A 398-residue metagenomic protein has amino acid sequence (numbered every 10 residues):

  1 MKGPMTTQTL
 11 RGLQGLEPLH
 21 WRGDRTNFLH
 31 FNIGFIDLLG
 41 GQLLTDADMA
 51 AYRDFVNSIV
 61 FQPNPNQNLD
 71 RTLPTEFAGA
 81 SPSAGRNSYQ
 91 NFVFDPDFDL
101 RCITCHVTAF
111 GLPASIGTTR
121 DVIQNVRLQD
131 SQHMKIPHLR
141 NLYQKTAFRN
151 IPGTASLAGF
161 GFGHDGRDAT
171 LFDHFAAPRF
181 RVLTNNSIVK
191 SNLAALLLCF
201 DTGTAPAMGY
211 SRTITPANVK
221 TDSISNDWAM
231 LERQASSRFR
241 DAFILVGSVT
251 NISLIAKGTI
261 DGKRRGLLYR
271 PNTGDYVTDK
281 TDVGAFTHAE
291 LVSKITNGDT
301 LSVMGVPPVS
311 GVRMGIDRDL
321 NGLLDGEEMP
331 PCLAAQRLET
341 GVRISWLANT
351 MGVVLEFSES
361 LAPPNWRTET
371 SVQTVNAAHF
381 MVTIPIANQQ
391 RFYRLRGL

Functional and structural regions predicted by a protein language model:
M1-M329: Periplasmic c-type cytochrome electron-transfer domains
T300, G305-M314, R318, G326-L398: Short, composition-biased motifs enriched in small/polar/acidic residues
